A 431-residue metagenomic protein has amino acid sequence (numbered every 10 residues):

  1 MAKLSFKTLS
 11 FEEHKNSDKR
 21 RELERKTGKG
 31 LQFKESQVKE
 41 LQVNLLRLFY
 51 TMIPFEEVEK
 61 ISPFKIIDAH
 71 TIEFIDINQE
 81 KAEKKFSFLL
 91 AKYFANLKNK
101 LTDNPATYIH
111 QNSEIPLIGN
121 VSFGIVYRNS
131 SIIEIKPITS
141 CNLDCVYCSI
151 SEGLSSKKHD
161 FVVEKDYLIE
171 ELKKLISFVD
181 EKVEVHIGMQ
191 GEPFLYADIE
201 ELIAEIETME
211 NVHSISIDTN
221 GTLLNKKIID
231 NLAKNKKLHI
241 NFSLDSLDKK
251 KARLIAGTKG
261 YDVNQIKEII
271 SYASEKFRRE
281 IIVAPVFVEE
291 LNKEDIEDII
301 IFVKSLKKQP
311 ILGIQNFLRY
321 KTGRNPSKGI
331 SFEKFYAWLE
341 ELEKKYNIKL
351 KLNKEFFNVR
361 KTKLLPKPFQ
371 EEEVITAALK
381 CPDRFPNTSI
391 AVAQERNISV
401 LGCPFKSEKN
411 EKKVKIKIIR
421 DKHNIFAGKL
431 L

Functional and structural regions predicted by a protein language model:
A2-K60: Short Lys/Arg-enriched alpha/beta "domain-start" segment
I67-P137, E152-K157, F178-V179: N-terminal [4Fe-4S]-dependent radical SAM core
I132, S149-L168, L175-Y196, E207-N225 (+3 more regions): Core AdoMet radical
K136-E152, I390: Local cysteine-cluster metal-coordination motifs and their immediate loop/turn environment, predominantly Fe-S cluster
E200-E207, N292-I311, K367-A378: Short, electropositive alpha-helical surface patch
N264-R324, K334-K354: Conserved C-terminal portion of the radical SAM core fold that forms the substrate/S-adenosylmethionine-binding
L318-K321, S327-V392: A C-terminal junction/extension of Radical SAM enzymes
R360-L431: Terminal RNA-binding accessory module
